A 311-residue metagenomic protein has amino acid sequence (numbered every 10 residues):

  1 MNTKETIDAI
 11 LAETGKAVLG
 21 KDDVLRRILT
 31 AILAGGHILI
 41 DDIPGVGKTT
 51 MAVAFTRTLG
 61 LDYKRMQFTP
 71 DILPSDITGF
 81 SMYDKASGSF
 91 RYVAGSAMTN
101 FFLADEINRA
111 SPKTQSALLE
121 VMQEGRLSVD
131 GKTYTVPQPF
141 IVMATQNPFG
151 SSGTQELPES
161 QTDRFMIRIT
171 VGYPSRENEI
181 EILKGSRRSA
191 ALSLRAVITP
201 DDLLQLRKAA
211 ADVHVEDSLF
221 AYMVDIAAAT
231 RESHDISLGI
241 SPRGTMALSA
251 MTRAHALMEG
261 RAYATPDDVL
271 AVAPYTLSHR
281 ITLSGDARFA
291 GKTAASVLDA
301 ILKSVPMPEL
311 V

Functional and structural regions predicted by a protein language model:
M1-V24, D212-H214: Dynamic helix-loop-helix/coil hinge segments at AAA+ ATPase domain boundaries and subdomain interfaces
R27-T30, Y83-L103: Conserved alpha-helical scaffold flanking the Walker A/P-loop in AAA+ ATPase domains
I32-T69: Walker A/P-loop
D42, D105-E106, A117: Walker B catalytic acidic pair
I43, I77, T145: P-loop (Walker A) phosphate-binding loop of NTP-binding proteins
T58-A86: AAA+/P-loop NTPase substrate/partner-engagement loops
D84-S89, A110, T114, M122-V213 (+1 more regions): Canonical AAA+ ATPase core
E232-V311: C-terminal engagement/docking regions of AAA+ P-loop ATPases
